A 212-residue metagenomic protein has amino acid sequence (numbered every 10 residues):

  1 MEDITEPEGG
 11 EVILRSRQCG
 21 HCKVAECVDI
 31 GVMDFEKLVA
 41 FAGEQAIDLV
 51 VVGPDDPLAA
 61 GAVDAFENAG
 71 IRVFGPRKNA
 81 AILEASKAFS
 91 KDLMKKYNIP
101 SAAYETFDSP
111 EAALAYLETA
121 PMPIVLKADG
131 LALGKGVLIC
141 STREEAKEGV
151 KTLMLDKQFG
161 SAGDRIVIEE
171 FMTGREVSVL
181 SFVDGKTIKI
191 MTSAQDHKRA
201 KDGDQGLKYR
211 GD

Functional and structural regions predicted by a protein language model:
M1-K78: ATP-binding N-terminal substructure of ATP-dependent carboxylate-amine bond-forming enzymes
K23, V39, I82-A88, K201-G203: Short, charged, surface-exposed secondary-structure boundary motifs
C27-D34, E105-S109, C140: Short acidic-hydrophobic, aromatic-tinged amphipathic segments that line or gate anion-handling sites
F74-G136: A conserved helix-loop-beta module that forms one wall/lid of the active-site cleft in ATP-utilizing catalytic domains
P100-A102, P123-V125, C140-S178: Conserved ATP-binding module of the ATP-grasp superfamily
F107, V137-T142, S181-D184, M191-T192: Short beta-strand-to-turn element immediately C-terminal to the catalytic PLP-Schiff-base lysine in fold type I
L153-K157, M172-D212: Phosphate-binding core of ATP-grasp and ATP-grasp-like enzymes
